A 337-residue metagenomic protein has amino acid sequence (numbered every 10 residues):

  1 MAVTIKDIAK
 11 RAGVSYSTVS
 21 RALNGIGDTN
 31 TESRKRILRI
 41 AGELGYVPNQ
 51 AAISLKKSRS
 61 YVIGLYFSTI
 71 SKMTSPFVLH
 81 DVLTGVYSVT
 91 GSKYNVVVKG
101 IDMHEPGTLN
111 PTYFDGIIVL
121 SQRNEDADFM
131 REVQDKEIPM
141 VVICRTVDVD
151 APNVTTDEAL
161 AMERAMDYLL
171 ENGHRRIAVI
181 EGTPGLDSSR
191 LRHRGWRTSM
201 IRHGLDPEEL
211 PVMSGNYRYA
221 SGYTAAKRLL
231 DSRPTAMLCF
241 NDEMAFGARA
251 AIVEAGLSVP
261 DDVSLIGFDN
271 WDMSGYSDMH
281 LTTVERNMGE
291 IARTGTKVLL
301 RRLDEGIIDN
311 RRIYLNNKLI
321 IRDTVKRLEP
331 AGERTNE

Functional and structural regions predicted by a protein language model:
M1-R59, R334-N336: N-terminal helix-turn-helix DNA-binding module of bacterial transcription factors
S15, Y61, D115, H174-R176 (+1 more regions): Short acidic/polar active-site loop segments enriched in Thr and Asp
V47, L120-Q122, I143, N172 (+4 more regions): Replace "coordinates the UDP/GDP/TDP-sugar" with "coordinates nucleotide-activated sugar donors
V62-D167, E171: Alpha-helical recognition/docking segments in bacterial nutrient-uptake and carbohydrate-utilization systems
S68-D81, V98-E105, V154-R164, I180-A225 (+5 more regions): Hinge/beta->alpha junction and helix N-cap segments in small-molecule ligand-binding domains
R175-R176, P207-P211, V259-S264: Short acidic capping loops at alpha-helix termini that bridge into adjacent secondary structure
A225-E337: Flexible loop/turn connectors
